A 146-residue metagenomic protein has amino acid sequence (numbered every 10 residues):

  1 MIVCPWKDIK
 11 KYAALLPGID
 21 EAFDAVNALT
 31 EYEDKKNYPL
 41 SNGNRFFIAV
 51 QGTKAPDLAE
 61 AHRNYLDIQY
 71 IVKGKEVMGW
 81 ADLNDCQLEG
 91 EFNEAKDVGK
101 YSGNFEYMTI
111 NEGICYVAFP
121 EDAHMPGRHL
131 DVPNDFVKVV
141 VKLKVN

Functional and structural regions predicted by a protein language model:
M1-A49, L58-A61: A short, N-terminal "cap"/entry segment at the start of jelly-roll beta-barrel domains of the cupin/DSBH fold
S41-G43, A61-Y65, I71-K73, N111 (+1 more regions): Short connector loops at helix/strand junctions that flank enzyme active sites, especially segments positioning acidic
R45-H62, V72-Q87: Conserved short histidine dyad/triad with adjacent acidic residue
A49-H62, N93-F105, D122-M125: Short acidic (Asp/Glu) patches
N64-V77, N84-D85, E91-D97, S102 (+1 more regions): Short, conserved beta-strand element in jelly-roll/cupin
T109-R128: Conserved metal-binding segment of the jelly-roll/cupin
C115-V117, P133-N146: A short hydrophobic beta-strand segment most commonly corresponding to one strand of the jelly-roll/cupin
